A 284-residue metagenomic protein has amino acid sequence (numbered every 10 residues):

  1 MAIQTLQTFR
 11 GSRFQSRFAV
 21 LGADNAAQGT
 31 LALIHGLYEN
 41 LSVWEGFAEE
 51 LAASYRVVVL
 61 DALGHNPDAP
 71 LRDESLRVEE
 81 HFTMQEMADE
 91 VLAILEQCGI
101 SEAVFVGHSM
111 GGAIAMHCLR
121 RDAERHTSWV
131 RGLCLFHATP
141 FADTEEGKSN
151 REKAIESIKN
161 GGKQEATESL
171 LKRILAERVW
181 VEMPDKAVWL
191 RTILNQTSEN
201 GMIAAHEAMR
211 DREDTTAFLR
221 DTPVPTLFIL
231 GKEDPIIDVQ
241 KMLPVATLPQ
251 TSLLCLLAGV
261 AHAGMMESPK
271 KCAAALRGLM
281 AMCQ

Functional and structural regions predicted by a protein language model:
A2-N25, S42, G46-E49, Y55-V106 (+2 more regions): Active-site loop/oxyanion-hole signature of alpha/beta-hydrolase fold enzymes
A32-G36, L230: The conserved beta1-alpha1 loop
G36-E39, S109: Active-site glycine-rich loops that stabilize anionic/oxyanionic intermediates across multiple enzyme folds
A113-E168, R173: Flexible "cap/lid" loop of the alpha/beta hydrolase fold
D143-S149, G161-D221: Conserved alpha/beta-hydrolase catalytic His-Asp/Glu region
T222, F228-L230, D234: Short beta-strand/loop motif that positions the catalytic acidic residue of the alpha/beta-hydrolase fold
V239, L243-H262: Catalytic histidine neighborhood in serine/cysteine hydrolases with alpha/beta-hydrolase-type architecture
V260-A273: Catalytic histidine-centered segment of alpha/beta-hydrolase-like enzymes
